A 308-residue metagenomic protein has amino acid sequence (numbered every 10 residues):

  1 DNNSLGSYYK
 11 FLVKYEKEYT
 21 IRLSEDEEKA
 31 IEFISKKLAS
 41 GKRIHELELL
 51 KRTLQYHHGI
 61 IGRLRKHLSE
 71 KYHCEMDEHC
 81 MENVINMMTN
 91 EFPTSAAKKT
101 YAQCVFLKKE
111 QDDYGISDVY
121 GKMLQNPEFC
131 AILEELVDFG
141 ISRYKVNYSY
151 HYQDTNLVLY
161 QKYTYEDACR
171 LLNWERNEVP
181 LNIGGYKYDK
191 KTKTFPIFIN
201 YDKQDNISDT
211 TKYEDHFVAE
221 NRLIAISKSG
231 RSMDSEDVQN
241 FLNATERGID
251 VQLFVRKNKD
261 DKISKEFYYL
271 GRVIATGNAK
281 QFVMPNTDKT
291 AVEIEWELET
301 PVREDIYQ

Functional and structural regions predicted by a protein language model:
D1, F33-K37, L49-K51, L68-S69 (+4 more regions): Generic hydrophobic, helix-prone segments enriched in Leu/Val/Ile
D1-H79: Long, largely alpha-helical accessory region at the distal end of helicase-like NTP-driven motors
G6-Y9, V137, L172, I294: Short, low-complexity intrinsically disordered segments
E28-F33, A39, R43-Q55, V158-E266: Acidic, glycine-rich low-complexity segments with interspersed aromatic residues
N83-T194, Y201-K203: Charge-dense, extended regions
D260-Q308: Compact mixed alphabeta submodule
